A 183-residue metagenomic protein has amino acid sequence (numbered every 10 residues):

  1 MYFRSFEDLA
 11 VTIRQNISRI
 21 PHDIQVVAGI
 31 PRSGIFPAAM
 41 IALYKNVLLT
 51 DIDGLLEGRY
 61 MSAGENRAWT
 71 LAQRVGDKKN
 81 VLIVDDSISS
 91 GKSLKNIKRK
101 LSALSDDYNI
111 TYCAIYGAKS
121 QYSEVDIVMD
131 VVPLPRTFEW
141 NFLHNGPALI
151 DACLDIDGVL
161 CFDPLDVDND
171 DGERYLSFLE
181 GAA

Functional and structural regions predicted by a protein language model:
M1-A183: PRPP-associated nucleotide enzymes
